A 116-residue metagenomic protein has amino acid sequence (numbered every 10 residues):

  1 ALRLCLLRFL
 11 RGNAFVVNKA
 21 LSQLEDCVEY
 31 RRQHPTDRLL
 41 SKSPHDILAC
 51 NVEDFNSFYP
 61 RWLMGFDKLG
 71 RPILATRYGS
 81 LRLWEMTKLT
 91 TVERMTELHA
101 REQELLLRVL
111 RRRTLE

Functional and structural regions predicted by a protein language model:
A1-E116: SEC14/CRAL-TRIO lipid-binding/transfer domains and related phosphoinositide-recognition modules that form deep
